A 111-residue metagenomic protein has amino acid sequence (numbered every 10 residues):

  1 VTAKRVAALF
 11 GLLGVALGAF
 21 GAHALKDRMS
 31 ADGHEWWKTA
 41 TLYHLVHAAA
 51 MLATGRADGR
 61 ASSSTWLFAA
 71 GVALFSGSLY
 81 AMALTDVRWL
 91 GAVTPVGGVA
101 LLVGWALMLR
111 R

Functional and structural regions predicted by a protein language model:
V1-R111: Polytopic transmembrane helical bundles with strong interfacial aromatic enrichment
